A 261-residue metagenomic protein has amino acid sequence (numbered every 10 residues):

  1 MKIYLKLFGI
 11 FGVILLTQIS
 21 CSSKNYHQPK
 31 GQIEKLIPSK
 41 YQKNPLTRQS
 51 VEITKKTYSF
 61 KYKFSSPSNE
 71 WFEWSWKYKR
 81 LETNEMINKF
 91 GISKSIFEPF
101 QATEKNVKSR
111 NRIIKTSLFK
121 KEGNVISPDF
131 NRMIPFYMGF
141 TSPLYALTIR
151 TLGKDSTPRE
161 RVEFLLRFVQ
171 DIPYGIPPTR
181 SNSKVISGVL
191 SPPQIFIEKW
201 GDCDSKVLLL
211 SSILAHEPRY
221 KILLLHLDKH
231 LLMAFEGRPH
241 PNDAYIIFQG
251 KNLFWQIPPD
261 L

Functional and structural regions predicted by a protein language model:
M1-F8: Bacterial N-terminal signal peptides that target proteins for export
K6, C21-L261: A structural boundary/capping signal
G12-S20: Hydrophobic h-region of N-terminal signal peptides that target proteins for export in Gram-negative bacteria
